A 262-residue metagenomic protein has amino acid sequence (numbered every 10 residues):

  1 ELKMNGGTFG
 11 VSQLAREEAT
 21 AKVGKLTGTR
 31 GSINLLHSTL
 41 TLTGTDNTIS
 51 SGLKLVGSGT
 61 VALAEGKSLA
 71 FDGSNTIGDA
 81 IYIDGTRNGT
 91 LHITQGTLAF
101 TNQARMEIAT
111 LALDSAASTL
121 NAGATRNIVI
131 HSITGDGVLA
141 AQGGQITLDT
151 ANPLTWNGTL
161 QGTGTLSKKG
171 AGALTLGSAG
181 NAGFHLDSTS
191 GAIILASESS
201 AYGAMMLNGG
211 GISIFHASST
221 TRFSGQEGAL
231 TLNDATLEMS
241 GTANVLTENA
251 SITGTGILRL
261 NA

Functional and structural regions predicted by a protein language model:
E1-G73, G78-L154, Q161-T175, A182-A262: Beta-strand repeat architectures
